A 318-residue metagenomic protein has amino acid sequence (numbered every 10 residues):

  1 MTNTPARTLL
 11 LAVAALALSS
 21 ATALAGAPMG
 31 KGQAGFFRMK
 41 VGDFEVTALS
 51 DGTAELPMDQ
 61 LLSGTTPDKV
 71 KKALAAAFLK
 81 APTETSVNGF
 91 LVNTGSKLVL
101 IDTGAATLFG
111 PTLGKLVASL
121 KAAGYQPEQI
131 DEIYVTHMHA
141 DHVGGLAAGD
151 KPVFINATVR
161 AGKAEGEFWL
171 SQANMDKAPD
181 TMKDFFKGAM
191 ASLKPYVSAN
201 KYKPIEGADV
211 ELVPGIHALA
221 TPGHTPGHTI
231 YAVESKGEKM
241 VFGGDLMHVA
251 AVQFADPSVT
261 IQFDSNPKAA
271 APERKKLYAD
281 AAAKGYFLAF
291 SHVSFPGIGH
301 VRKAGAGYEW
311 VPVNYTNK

Functional and structural regions predicted by a protein language model:
M1-L10: Bacterial N-terminal signal peptides that target proteins for export
L9, V13, A21-V117, K121 (+2 more regions): Metallo-beta-lactamase
G26, K40, G114, K121-Y125 (+5 more regions): Metallo-beta-lactamase
D51-G52, T103-A106, M138, A164-E165 (+3 more regions): Active-site metal-binding loops of divalent metal-dependent hydrolases
G110, A232, K236-K318: Cap/insert and terminal regions of metallo-dependent hydrolase folds
I130-V143: Metallo-beta-lactamase
H139-D141, H217-Y231: Active-site glycine- and acidic-residue-rich loops that bind and position anionic ligands or nucleotide-like cofactors
D150-N156: Short, conserved loop/helix-junction motifs that constitute active-site signature segments in enzyme catalytic cores
